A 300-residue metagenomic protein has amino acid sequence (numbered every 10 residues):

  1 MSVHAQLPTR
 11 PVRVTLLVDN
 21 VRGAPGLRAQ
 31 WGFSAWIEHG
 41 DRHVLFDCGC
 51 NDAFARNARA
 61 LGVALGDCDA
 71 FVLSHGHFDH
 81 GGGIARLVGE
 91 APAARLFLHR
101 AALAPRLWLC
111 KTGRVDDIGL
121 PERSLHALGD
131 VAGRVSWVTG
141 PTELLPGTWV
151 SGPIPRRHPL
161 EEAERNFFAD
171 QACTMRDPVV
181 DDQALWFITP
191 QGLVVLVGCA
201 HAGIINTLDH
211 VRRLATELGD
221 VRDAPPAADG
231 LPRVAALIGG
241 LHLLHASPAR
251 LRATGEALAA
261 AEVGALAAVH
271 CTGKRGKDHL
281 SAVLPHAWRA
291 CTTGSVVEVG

Functional and structural regions predicted by a protein language model:
V12-L61, P178, D182-V197: Conserved beta-strand hairpin/beta-sheet module of binuclear metal-dependent hydrolase folds, prominently
L27-R28, R42-A70, G83, T112 (+3 more regions): Pre-active-site segment of Zn-dependent metallo-hydrolases
W36, T148-A236: Metal-dependent phosphodiesterase/nuclease catalytic metal-binding core
L45-C48, D69-G76, F97-H99, V195-C199 (+2 more regions): Active-site neighborhood of phospho(di)ester-bond hydrolases with catalytic His/Asp-centered motifs
A53, F78-G81, L103-R106, A202-I205 (+3 more regions): Active-site environment of divalent metal-dependent phosphoester hydrolases
A53-L103, R213-L237: Active-site metal-binding motif and surrounding structural segment of the metallo-beta-lactamase
D67-G140, W149-A163, A259-A265: Active-site HxH/HxHxD metal-binding segment of metal-dependent hydrolases
G255-G300: Binuclear metal-ion centers of metallo-dependent hydrolases, dominated by the metallo-beta-lactamase
